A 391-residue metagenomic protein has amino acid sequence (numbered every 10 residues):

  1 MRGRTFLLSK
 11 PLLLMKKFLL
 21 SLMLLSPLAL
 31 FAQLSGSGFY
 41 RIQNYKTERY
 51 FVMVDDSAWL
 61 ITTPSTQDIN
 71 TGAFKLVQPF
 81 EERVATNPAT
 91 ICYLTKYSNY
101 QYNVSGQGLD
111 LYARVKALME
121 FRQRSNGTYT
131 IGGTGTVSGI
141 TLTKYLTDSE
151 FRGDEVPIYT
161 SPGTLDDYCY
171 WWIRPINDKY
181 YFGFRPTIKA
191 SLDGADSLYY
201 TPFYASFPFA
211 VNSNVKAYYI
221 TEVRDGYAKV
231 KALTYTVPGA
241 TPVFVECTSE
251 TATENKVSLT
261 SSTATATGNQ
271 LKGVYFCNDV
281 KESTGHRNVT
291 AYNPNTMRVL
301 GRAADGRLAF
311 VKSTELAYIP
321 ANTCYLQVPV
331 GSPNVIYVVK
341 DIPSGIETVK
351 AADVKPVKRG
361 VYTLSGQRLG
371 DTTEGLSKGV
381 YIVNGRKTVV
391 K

Functional and structural regions predicted by a protein language model:
M1-S35: Bacterial Sec-dependent N-terminal signal peptides
Q33-P186, L259-Q270: Lectin-like carbohydrate-binding module/patch detector with strong preference for beta-trefoil
G38, G127, G239, G375-V380: A glycine-anchored, Pro-Gly-centered beta-turn/N-cap motif
Q43-E48, V54-D56, S105-D110, G133-V137 (+6 more regions): Short, flexible beta-strand-to-coil junctions
L165, P175-N212, T234-G306, S313-T348 (+1 more regions): A short, polar beta-strand/turn micro-motif
F209-R224, K358-S365: Change to "...patches in solvent-exposed regions of secreted, membrane-anchored, or virion-exposed structural
P343-K391: C-terminal outer-membrane/trafficking sorting elements
